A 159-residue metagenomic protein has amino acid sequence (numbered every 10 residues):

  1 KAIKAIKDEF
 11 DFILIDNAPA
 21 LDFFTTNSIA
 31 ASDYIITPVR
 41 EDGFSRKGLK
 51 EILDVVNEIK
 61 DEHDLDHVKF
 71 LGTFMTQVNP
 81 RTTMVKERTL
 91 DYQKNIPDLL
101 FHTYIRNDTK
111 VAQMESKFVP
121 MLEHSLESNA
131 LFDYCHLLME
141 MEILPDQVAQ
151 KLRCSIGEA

Functional and structural regions predicted by a protein language model:
K1-D8, M114-S116: P-loop/Walker-type NTP enzyme "switch/lid" segment
A2-I3, N17, L137, M141: Generic hydrophobic alpha-helical segments
K4-H102: Conserved catalytic-core segment of NTP-binding enzymes
D61-A159: C-terminal lobe/tail of nucleotide-utilizing enzymes
